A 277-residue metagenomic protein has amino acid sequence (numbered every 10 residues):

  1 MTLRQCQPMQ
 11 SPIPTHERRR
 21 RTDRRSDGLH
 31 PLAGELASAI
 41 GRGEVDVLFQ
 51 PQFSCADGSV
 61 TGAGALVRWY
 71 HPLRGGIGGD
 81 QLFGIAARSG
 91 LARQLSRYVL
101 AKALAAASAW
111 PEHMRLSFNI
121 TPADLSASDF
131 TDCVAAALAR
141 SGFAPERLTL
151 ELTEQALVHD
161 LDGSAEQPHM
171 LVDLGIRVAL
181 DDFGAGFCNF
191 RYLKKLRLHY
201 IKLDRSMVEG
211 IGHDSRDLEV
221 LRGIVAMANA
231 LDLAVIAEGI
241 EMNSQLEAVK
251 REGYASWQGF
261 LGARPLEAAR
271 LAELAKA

Functional and structural regions predicted by a protein language model:
M1-L29, A39, C55, P72 (+3 more regions): EAL-family c-di-GMP phosphodiesterase catalytic domain
C6-F143, A156: Bacterial c-di-GMP phosphodiesterase EAL domain
E35, G79, S164-Q167, N189: Short beta-alpha junctions and helix-cap segments that line functional grooves
R93, A165, N243: Conserved catalytic core of two-component sensor histidine kinases
A107, P168, F190-L193: AlphaC helix (C-helix) of the protein kinase catalytic domain N-lobe, especially the conserved acidic-hydrophobic
D132-A135, G163-Q167, S215-R222: Charged helix-capping and loop-helix junction motifs
